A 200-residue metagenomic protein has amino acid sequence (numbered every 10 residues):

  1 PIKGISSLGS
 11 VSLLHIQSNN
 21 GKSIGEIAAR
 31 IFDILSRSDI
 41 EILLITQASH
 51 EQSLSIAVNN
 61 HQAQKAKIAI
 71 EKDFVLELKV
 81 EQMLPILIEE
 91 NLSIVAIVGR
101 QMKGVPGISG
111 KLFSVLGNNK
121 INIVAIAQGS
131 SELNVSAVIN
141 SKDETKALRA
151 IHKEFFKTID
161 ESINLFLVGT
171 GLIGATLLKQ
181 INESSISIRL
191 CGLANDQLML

Functional and structural regions predicted by a protein language model:
P1-K179: A conserved regulatory-domain signal marking ACT and ACT-like small-molecule sensing domains and adjacent regulatory
S185-L200: NAD(P)-binding Rossmann-fold cofactor-contacting core
